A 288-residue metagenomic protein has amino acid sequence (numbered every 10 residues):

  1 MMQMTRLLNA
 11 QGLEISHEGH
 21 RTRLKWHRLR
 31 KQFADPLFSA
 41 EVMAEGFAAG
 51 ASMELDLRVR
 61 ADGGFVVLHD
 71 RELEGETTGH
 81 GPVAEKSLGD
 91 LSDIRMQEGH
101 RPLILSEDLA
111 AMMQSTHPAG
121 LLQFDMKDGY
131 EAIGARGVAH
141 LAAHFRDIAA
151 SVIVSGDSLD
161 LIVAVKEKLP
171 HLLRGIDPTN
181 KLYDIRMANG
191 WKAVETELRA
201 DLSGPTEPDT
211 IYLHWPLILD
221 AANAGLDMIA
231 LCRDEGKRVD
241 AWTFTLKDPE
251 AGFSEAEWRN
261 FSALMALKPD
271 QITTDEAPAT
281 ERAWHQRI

Functional and structural regions predicted by a protein language model:
M1-I288: Phosphate-group recognition and catalysis centered on beta-loop-alpha active-site segments
